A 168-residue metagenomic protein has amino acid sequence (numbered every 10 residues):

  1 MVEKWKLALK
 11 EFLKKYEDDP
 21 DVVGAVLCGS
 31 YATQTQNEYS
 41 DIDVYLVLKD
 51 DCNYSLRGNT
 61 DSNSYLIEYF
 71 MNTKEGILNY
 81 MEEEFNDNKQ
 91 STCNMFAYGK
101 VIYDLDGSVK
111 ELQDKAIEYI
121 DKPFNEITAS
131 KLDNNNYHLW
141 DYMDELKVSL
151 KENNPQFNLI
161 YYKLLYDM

Functional and structural regions predicted by a protein language model:
M1, L7, G58, S62-K151: Conserved NTP/Mg2+-binding pocket subregion across the NTase superfamily
M1-V23: Helical scaffold of the NTase/Pol beta-like nucleotidyltransferase catalytic core
F12-K14, N53-G58, E82: Intrinsically disordered, low-complexity boundary segments flanking structured domains
F12-L13, T35-Q36, M71, F124-N125: A short alpha-helix capping/helix-coil boundary motif
V22, S149-P155: Surface-exposed helix-capping loop/turn segments at secondary-structure junctions
V26-N72: Catalytic metal-binding acidic patch
N154-M168: Hydrophobic alpha-helical packing segments in soluble, helical-rich domains
